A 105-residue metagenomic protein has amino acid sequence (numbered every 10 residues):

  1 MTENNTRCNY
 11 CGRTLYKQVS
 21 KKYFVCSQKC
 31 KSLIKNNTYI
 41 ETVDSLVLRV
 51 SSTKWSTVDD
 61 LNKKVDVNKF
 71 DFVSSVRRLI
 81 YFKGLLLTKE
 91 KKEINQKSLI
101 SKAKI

Functional and structural regions predicted by a protein language model:
M1-N4, K17-S20, N37: Short, flexible, mixed-charge glycine/proline-rich loop motifs that serve as phosphate/nucleic-acid-contacting
C8-C11, C26: Short cysteine-rich clusters marking metal-coordination/redox-active sites
K21-I34: Cysteine-rich micro-motifs
K31-S45: Short metal-binding segments enriched for Cys and/or His
Y39-T42, E90-I105: Short, cationic-aromatic polyanion-contact patches
T53-K64: Short acidic, hydrophobic short linear motifs in intrinsically disordered regions
V67-Y81: Short amphipathic alpha-helical interaction segments
I80-K91: A short, conserved structural fragment
